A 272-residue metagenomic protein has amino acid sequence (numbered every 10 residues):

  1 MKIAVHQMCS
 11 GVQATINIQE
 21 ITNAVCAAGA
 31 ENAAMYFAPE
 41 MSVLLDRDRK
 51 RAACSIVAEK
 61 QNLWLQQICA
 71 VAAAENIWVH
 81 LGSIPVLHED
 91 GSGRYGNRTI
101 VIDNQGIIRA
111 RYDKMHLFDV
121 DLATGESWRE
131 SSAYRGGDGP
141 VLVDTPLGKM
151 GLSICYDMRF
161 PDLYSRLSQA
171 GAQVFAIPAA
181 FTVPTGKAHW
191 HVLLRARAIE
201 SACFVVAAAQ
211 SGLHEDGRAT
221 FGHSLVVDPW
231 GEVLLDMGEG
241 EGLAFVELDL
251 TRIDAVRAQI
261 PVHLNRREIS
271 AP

Functional and structural regions predicted by a protein language model:
M1-V12, F37, R98, R111 (+2 more regions): Active-site-proximal beta-strand elements of phosphoester/diester hydrolases
A14, T22-Q105, F181-R197, C203: Cys-nucleophile CN-hydrolase/nitrilase-fold catalytic domain and related Cys-dependent amidase chemistry that acts on
I16-V25, R159-S165: Short, acidic/polar
K60-L81, K149, M158-A244: CN hydrolase (nitrilase-like) catalytic-core segments centered on the catalytic cysteine and neighboring Lys/Glu
V79-V86, D121-W128, V205-A209: Short Pro/Gly-enriched beta-strand edge/turn motifs at strand-loop
L81-S83, N97-V101, V141-V143, S224-V226 (+1 more regions): Short beta-strand scaffold segments in enzyme catalytic cores
D90-A170, V183-G186, V192, Q259-V262: Active-site catalytic loop in hydrolytic enzyme cores
T251-P272: A short C-terminal boundary segment appended to hydrolase-like catalytic domains
